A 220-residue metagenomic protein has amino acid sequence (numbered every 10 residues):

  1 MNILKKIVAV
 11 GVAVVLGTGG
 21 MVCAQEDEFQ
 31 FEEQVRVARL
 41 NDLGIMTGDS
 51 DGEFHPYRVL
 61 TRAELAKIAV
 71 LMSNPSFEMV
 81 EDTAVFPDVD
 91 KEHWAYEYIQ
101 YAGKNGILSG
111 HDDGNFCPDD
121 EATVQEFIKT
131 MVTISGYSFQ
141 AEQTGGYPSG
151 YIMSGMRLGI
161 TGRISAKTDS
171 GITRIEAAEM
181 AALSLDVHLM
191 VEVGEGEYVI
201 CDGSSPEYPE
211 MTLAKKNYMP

Functional and structural regions predicted by a protein language model:
N2-Q34, L43, T47-A66, V70-Y96 (+2 more regions): Feature responds to low-complexity, polar/acidic, surface-exposed segments characteristic of secreted/exported proteins
I175, E179-M180: Surface-exposed binding/hinge segments that line and control ligand-binding clefts or catalytic entry sites
